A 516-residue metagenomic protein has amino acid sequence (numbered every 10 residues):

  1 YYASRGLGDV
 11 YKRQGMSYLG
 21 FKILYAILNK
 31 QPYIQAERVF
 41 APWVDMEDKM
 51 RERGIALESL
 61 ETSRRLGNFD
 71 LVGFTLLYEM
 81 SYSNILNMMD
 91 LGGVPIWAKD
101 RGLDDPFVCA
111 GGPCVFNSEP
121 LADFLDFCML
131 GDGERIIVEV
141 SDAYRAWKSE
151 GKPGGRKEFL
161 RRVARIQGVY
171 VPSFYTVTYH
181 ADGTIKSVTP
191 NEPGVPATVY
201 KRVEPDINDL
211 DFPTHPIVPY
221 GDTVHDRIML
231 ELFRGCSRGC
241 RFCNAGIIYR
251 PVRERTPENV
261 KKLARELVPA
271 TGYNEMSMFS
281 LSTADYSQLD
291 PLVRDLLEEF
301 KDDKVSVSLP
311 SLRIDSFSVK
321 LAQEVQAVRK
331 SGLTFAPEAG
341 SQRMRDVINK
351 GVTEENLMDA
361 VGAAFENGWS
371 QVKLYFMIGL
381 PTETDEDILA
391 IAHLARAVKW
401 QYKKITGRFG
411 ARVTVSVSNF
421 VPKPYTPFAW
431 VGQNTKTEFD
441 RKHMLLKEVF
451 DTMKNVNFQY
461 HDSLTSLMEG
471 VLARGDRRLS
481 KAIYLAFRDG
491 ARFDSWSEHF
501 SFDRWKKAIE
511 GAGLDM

Functional and structural regions predicted by a protein language model:
Y1-L7, Y11: Single conserved hydrophobic/aromatic residue that forms the stacking wall/gate of nucleotide- or nucleobase-binding
Y2, D222-E258: Canonical Radical SAM [4Fe-4S] cluster-binding loop centered on the CxxxCxxC motif and its immediate flanking residues
V10, R53, M89, D123-C128 (+8 more regions): Short secondary-structure boundary/capping segments
A41-P190, K423-D476, Y484-W496: Glycine-rich beta-alpha loop elements in corrinoid/cobalamin-binding modules across cobalamin-dependent enzymes
V44-D45, P120, T176-A181, S287 (+7 more regions): Flexible glycine/acidic-rich beta-alpha junction loops that bind and position SAM and/or redox cofactors in anaerobic
V108-G111, V115-S118, I137, I228-C236 (+4 more regions): Structured alpha-helical segments in the cores of large, soluble enzyme domains
P196-T198, R241: Membrane-embedded alpha-helical bundles of multi-pass transporters/translocases, especially carrier/permease families
K262-K373, M377-R412: Conserved SAM/AdoMet-binding glycine-rich loop
